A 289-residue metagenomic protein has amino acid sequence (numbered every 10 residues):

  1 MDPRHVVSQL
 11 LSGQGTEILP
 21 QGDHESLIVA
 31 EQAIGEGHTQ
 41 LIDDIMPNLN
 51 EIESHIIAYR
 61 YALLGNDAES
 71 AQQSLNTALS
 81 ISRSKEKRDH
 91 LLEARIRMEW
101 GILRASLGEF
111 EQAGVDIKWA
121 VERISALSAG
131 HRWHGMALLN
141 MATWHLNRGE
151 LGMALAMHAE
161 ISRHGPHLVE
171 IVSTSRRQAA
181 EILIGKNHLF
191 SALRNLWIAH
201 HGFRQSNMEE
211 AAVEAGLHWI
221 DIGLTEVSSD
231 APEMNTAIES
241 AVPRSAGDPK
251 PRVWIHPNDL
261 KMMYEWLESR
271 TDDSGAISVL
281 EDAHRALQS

Functional and structural regions predicted by a protein language model:
M1-E25, G216, G223-S289: C-terminal non-catalytic interaction modules
P20, L49, L91, R132 (+3 more regions): Residue signature of alpha-solenoid helical repeat architecture, marking inter-repeat boundaries and helix-start
H24, E53-I56, E93-R95, H134-M136 (+3 more regions): Residue register of alpha-helical TPR repeats
V29, A58, E93, W100 (+6 more regions): Structural register within alpha-helical repeat arrays
A33, A62, R97, R104 (+5 more regions): Residue at a conserved register position within TPR or TPR-like alpha-solenoid repeats
E36, G65, L107, R148 (+4 more regions): Structural motif corresponding to the intra-repeat A-B loop/turn of tetratricopeptide repeats
D43, P47, N76-S84, K118-A126 (+4 more regions): Amphipathic alpha-helical segments of tetratricopeptide repeats
